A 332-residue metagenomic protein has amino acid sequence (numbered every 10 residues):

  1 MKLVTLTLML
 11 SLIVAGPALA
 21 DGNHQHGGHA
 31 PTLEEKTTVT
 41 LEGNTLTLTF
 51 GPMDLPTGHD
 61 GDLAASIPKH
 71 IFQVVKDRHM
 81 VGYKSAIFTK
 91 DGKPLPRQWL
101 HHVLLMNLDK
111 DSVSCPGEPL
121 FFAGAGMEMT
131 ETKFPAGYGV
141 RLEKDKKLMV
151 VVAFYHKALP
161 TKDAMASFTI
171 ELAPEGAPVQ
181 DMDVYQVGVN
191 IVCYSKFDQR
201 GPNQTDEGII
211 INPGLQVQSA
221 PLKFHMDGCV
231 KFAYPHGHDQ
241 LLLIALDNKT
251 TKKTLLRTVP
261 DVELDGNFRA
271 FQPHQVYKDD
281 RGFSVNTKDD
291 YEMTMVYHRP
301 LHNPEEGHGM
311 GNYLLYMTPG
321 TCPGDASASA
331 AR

Functional and structural regions predicted by a protein language model:
T5-A15: Bacterial N-terminal signal peptides
G16-A20: Sec/Tat signal peptide C-region and signal peptidase I cleavage site
G22-C229, Y234-R332: Beta-strand-centric surfaces of beta-sandwich/beta-rich domains
